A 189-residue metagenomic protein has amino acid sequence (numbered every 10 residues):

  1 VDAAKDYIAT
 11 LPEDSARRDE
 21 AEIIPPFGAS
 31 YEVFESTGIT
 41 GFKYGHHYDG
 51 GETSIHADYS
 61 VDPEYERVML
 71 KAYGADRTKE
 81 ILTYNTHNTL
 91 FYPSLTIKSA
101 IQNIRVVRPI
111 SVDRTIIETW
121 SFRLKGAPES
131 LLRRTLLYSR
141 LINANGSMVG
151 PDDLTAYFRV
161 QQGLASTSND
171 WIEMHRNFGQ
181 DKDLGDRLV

Functional and structural regions predicted by a protein language model:
V1-V189: C-terminal catalytic domain of Rieske-type non-heme iron oxygenases
